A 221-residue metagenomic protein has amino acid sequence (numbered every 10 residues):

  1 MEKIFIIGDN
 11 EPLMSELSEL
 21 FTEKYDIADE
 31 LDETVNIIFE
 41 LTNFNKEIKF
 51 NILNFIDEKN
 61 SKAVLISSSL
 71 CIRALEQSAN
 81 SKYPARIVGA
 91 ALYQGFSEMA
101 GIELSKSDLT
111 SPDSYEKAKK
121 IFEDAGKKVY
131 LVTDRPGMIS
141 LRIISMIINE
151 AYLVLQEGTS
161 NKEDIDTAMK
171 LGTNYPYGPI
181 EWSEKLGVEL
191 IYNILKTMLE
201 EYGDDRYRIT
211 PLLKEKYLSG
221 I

Functional and structural regions predicted by a protein language model:
M1-I37: NAD(P)+-binding Rossmann beta1-loop-alpha1 motif at the extreme N-terminus of oxidoreductases
E2-L17, L104-K106, Y130-I221: Substrate-binding/catalytic subdomain of NAD(P)-dependent oxidoreductase enzymes
E11-E16, E47, I72-E76: Short, charged/polar "capping" segments at the starts of alpha-helices and the immediately preceding loops
F21, Y25, G126, G158-T159: Glycine-centered loop/turn motif at secondary-structure junctions
E23-V64: Rossmann-like NAD(P)-binding element
L31-V35, G95-E98, G137-S140: A short acidic, often aromatic-flanked loop/helix-cap motif at beta-alpha or helix-coil junctions that lines enzyme
T42, I52-L53, K62-V132: Rossmann-fold dinucleotide-binding core
K46-E47, P112, L141: Loop/helix-junction capping segments adjacent to catalytic residues or to phosphate/diphosphate-binding pockets
